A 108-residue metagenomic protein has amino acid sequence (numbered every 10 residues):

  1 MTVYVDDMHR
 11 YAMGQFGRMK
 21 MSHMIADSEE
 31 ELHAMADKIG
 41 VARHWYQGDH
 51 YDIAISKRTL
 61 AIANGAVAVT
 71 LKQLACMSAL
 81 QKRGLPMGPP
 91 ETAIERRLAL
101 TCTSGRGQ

Functional and structural regions predicted by a protein language model:
M1-F16, H23-I25: Short N-terminal "domain-start" leader segments that mark the transition from disordered tails or signal peptides into
M1-T2, M77-Q108: Intrinsically disordered, low-complexity regulatory segments in tyrosine-phosphorylation signaling proteins
T2-V3, R18-M21, K38-R43, R58 (+2 more regions): Terminal leader/tail segments of proteins
R10-A12, M35, T101-G105: Bulky hydrophobic/aromatic packing residues
A12-M13, E30-A34, K57-I62: Short, surface-exposed beta-strand/loop "edge" segments at domain boundaries and coil↔beta transitions
F16-M19, V41-H44, P86-M87, L98-A99: A short, structure-level motif marking secondary-structure boundaries and short turns
S22-Q47: A short, structured beta-strand/loop element
Q47-T92: Short, compact, well-ordered microdomains
